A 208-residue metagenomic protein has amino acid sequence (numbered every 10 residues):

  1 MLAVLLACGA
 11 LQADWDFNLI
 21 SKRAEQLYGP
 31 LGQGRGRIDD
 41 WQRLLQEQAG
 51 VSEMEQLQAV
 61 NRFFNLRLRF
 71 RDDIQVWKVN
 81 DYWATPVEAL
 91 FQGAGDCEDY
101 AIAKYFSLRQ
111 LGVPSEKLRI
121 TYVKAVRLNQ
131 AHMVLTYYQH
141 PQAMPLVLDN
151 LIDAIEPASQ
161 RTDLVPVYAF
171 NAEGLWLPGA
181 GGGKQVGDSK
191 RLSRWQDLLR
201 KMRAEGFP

Functional and structural regions predicted by a protein language model:
M1-C8: Bacterial N-terminal signal peptides
L11-P208: A structural boundary/capping signal
